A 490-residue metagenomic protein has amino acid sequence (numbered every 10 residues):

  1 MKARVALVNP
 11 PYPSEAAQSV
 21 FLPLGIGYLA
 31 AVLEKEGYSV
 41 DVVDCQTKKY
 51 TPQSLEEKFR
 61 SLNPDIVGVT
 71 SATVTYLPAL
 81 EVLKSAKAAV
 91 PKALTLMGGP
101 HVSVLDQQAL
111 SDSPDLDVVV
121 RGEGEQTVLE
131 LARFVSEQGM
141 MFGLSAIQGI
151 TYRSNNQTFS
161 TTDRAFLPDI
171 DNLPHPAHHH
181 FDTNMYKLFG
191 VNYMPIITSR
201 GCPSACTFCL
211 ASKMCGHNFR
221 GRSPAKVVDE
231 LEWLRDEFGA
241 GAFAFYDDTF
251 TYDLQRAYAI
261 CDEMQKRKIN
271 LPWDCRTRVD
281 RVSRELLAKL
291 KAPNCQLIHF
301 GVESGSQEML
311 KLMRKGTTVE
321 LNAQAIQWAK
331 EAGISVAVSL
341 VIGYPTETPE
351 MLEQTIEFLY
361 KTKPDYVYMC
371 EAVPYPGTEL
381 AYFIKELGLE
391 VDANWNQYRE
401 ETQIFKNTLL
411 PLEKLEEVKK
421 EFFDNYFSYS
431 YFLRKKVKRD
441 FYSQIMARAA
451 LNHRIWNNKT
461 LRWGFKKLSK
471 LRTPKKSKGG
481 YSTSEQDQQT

Functional and structural regions predicted by a protein language model:
A3-V8, S39, E56, D65 (+3 more regions): Radical SAM enzyme core and accessory elements
R4, L22, V32-F166, E371 (+1 more regions): Glycine-rich beta-alpha loop elements in corrinoid/cobalamin-binding modules across cobalamin-dependent enzymes
A6, P11-S14, I147, T151-T198: N-terminal [4Fe-4S]-dependent radical SAM core
S14-I26: Glycine- and acidic-residue-enriched helix-capping/strand-helix junction motifs
E15-A16, D106, S204, Q255 (+5 more regions): Flexible glycine/acidic-rich beta-alpha junction loops that bind and position SAM and/or redox cofactors in anaerobic
L96-M97, V120, D274, H299 (+2 more regions): Structural detector of well-ordered beta-strand residues that form the stable sheet scaffold of enzyme domains
Q108-Q126, A292-I298, Q354-M369: Structural recognition of alpha->loop->beta junctions
D171, H175-A337, I342-Y344, E350-E353 (+1 more regions): Radical SAM [4Fe-4S] cluster-binding motif and immediate context
